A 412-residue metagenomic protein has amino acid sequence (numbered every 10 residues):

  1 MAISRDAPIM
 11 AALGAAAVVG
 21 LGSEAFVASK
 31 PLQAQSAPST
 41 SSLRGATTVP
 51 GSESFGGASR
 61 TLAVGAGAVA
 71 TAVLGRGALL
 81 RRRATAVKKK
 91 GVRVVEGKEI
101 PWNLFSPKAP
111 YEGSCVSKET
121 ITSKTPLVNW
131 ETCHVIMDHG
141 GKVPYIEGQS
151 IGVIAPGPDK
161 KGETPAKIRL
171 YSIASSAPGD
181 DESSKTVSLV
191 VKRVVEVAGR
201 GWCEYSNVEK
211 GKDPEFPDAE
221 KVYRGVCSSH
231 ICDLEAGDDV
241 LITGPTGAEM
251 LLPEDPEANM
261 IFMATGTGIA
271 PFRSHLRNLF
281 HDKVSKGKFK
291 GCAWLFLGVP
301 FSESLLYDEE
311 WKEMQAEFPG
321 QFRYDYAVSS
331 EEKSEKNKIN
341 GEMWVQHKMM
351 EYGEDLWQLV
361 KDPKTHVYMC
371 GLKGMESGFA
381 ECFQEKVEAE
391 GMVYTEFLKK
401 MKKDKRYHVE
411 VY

Functional and structural regions predicted by a protein language model:
A2-A12, G56-G67, A258-I261: Transmembrane alpha-helices of multi-pass eukaryotic membrane proteins
A2-S54: N-terminal chloroplast transit peptides
S39-I151, K160-G162: N-terminal organelle-targeting presequences
K88-R93, I100, F105-Y111, V240-E249 (+1 more regions): Reductase modules of NAD(P)H-dependent flavoproteins
I100-F105, E112, V116-E235: Ferredoxin-reductase
V143-A166, M263-L295: Classical protein tyrosine phosphatase
V187-D233, D238-D239, S274-R277, K286 (+1 more regions): Metal-dependent catalytic core segments for phosphate chemistry
E196, C232-L234, T246-A264, P271 (+2 more regions): Transmitter module of two-component histidine kinases
